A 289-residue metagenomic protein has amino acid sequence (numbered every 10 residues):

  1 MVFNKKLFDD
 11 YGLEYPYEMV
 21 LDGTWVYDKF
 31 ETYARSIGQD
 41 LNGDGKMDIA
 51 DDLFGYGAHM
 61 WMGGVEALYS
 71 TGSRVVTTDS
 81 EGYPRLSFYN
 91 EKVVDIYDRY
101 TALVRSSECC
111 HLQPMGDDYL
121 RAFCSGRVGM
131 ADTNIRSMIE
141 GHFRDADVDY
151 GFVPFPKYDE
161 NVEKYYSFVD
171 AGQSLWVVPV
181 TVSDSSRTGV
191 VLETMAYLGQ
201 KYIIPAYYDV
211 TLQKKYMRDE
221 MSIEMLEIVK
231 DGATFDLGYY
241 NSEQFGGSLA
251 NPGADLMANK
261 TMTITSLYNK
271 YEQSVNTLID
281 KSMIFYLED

Functional and structural regions predicted by a protein language model:
M1-E18, G57-E81, D170-P179: Periplasmic solute-binding protein
Y17-M19, D40-D52: Acidic, glycine-anchored loop motifs typical of Ca2+
L21-I37: Short, well-ordered surface patches within globular domains
E31-R35, E66-P114: Glycine-centered hinge/linker elements that transmit conformational signals in sensory and ligand-binding systems
E31-S36, G116-A131: Short helices/loops that flank or line small-molecule/ion binding pockets
M60, T133-M138: Beta->alpha turn/N-cap motifs
F143-L212: Extracytoplasmic/periplasmic substrate-recognition and gating elements
V180-G189, G199-D289: Conserved C-terminal helix/tail region of periplasmic/extracytoplasmic solute-binding proteins
